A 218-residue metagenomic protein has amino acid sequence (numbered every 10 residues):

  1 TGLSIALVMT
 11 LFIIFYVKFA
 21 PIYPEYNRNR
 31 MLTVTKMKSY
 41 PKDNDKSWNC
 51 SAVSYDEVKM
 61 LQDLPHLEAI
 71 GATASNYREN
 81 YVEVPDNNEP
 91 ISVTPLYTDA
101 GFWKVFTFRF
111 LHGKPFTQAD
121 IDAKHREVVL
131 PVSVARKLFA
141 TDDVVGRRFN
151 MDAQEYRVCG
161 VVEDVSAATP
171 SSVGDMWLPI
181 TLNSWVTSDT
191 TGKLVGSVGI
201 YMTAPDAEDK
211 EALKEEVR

Functional and structural regions predicted by a protein language model:
T1, K18-A20, L32-K36, L61 (+6 more regions): Generic structural signal for small/hydrophobic residues in well-ordered secondary structure, especially within
T1-V8: N-terminal Sec/SRP start-transfer signal
L7, P95, M202: Conserved SAM-binding loop
F12-V82, G196-V198: Membrane-proximal extracellular/periplasmic loop immediately following the first transmembrane helix
R28-M31, P90-S92, K124, E155 (+1 more regions): A structure-centric signal for secondary-structure junctions around beta-strands
M37-S51, A72-G101, P115-E127, S166: Short acidic/polar micro-motifs at solvent-exposed secondary-structure junctions
D99-P115, R126-R218: Mid-to-C-terminal secondary-structure elements that act as membrane-proximal/extracytoplasmic interface segments
